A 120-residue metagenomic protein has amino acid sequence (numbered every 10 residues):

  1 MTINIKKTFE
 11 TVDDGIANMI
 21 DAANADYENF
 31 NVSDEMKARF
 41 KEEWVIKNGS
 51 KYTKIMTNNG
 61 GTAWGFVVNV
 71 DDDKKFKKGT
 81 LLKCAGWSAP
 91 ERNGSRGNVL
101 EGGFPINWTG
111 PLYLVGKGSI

Functional and structural regions predicted by a protein language model:
T2-N48: Negatively charged, low-complexity tracts enriched in Asp/Glu with abundant Ser/Thr
I3-K7, K77, L82, L112: Hydrophobic transmembrane signal anchors and adjacent membrane-proximal interface regions, especially in viral
V12, V32, V45, V67-V70 (+2 more regions): Extended aliphatic helical segments
D26-S33, E91-R92, G97, G118: Generic marker of "main functional regions" within proteins
E35-K77, L82: Amphipathic, interaction-prone secondary-structure segments
K77-N107: A short, surface-exposed interaction/processing loop segment used at functional sites
G102-I120: C-terminal partner/receptor-binding element of secreted or periplasmic proteins
